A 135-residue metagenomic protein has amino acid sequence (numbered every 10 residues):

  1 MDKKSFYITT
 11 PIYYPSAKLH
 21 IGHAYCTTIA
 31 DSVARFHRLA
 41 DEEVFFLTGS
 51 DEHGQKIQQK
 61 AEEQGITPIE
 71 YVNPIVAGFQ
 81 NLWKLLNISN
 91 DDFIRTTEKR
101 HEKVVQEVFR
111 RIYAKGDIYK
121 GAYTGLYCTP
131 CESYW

Functional and structural regions predicted by a protein language model:
M1-W135: N-terminal, positively charged nucleic-acid-binding surface of large information/translation enzymes
